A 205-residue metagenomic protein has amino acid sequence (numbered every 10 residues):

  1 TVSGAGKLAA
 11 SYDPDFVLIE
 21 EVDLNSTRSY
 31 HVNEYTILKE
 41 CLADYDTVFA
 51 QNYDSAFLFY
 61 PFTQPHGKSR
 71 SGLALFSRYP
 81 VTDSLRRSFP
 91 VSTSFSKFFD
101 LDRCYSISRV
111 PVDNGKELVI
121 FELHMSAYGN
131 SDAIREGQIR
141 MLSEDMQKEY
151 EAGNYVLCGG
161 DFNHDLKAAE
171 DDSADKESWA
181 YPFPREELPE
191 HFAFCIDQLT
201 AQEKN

Functional and structural regions predicted by a protein language model:
T1, L85-R87, E117-S126, G159: Active-site-proximal beta-strand elements of phosphoester/diester hydrolases
T1-A10: Glycine-rich, highly charged phosphate/nucleotide-binding loops
A9, D13-D23: Proline-aspartate-enriched helix->loop->beta-strand connector
F16-E20, F49, V119-E122, V156-G159 (+1 more regions): Structural recognition of the beta-strand scaffold that forms the well-ordered cores of secreted hydrolase catalytic
V22-E117: Structured beta-strand-rich core segments of catalytic domains in phosphoester-bond hydrolases
L24-T27, S55-L58, A127-N130, N163-A169: Active-site environment of divalent metal-dependent phosphoester hydrolases
F99, R109-E136: Metal-dependent phosphoester/phosphodiester hydrolase catalytic core
N130, I134-N205: Metal-dependent phosphoesterases centered on the DNase I-like endonuclease/exonuclease/phosphatase
